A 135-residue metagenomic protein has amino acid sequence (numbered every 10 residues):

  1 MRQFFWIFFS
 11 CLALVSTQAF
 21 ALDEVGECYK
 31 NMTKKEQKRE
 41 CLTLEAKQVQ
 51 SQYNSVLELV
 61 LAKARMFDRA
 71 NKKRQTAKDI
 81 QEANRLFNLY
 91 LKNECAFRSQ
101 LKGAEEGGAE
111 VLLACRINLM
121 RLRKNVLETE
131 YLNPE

Functional and structural regions predicted by a protein language model:
M1-F8: Bacterial N-terminal signal peptides that target proteins for export
Q3, Q18-A21: N-terminal leader/targeting segments
F8-F9, T129: A periodicity- and composition-biased signal for non-globular, repetitive helical segments
S10, L14-Q18: N-terminal signal peptide c-region/cleavage motif recognized by signal peptidases
F20-E135: N-terminal alpha-helical modules
